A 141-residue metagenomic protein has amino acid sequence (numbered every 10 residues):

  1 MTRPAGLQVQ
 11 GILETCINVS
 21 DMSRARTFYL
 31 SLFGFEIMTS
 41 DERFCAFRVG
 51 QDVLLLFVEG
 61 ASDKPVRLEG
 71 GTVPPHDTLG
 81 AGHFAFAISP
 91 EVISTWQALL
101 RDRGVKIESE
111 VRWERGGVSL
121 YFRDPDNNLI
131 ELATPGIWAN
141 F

Functional and structural regions predicted by a protein language model:
M1-L13, E36-S89, S94-R123, G136-F141: Vicinal oxygen chelate
C16, S23, S94: Conserved catalytic core of two-component sensor histidine kinases
I17-S20, I88: Residue-level signal for the nucleotide or nucleotide-sugar donor/cofactor binding architecture
V19-M22, E114-R115: Conserved beta-strand-loop-alpha-helix junction that forms the acyl-donor binding cleft
D21, D124-N127: Conserved phosphate-binding and hydrolysis motifs of nucleotide-dependent enzymes
A25-L30, L100, N127: Conserved active-site tyrosine of GNAT-family acetyltransferases
F33: Major-groove DNA-recognition helix of helix-turn-helix-type DNA-binding domains
L129-L132: Short glycine-/small-residue motifs
